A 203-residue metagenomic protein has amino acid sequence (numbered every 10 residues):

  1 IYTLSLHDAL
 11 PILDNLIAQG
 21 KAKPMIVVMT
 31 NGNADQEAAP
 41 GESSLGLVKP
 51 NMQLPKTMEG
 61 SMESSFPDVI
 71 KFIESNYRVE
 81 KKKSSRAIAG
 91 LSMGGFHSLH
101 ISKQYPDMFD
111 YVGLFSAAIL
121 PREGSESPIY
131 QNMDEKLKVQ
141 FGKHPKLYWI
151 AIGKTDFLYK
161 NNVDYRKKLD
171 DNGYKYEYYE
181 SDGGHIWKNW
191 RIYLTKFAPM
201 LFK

Functional and structural regions predicted by a protein language model:
L4-K203: Non-catalytic cap/lid and distal C-terminal segments of serine-dependent acyl enzymes
